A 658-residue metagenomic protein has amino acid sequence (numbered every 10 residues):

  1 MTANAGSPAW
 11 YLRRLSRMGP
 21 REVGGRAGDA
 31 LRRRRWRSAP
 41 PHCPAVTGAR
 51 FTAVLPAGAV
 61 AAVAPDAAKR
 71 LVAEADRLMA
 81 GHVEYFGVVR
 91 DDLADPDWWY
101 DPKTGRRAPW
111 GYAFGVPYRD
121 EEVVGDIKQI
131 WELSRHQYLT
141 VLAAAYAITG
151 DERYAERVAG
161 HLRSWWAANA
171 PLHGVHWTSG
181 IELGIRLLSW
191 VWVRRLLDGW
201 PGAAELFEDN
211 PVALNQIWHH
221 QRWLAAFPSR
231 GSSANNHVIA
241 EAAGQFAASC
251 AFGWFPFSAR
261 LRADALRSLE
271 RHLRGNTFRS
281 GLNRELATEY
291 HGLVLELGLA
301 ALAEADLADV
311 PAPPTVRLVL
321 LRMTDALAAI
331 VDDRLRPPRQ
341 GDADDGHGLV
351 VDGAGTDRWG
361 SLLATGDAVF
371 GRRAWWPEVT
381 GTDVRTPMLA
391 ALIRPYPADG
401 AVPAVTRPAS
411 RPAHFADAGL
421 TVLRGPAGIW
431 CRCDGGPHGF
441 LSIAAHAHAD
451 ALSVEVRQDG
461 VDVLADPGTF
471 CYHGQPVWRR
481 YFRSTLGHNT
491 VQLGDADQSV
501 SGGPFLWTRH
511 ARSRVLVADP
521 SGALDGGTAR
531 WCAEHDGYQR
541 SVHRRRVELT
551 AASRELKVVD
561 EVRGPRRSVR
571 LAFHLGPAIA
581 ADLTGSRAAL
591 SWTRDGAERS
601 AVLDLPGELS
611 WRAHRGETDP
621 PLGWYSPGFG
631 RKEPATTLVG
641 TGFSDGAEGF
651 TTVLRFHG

Functional and structural regions predicted by a protein language model:
M1-A27: Boundary detector for helix-to-coil junctions that initiate low-complexity/charged tails
T2, G184, A343, G348-G355 (+5 more regions): CBM-like, beta-strand-rich accessory domains located in the C-terminal region of large, secreted polysaccharide-active
R14, M18, R26-A30, S38 (+4 more regions): Beta-strand-rich N-terminal accessory domains
A27-E121, K128-E132: Extended, charge-enriched "interface" segments that sit outside catalytic cores
D97, P102, A409-R411, G419 (+1 more regions): Beta-sandwich/jelly-roll carbohydrate-recognition scaffolds of carbohydrate-active enzymes
W110-Y112, R119-D120, V124-T324, A328 (+1 more regions): Aromatic-lined, polymer-binding surfaces characteristic of secreted/periplasmic polysaccharide-degrading enzymes
S134, E241, D417-G419, D450-L452 (+3 more regions): Residues that flank catalytic or metal-binding motifs in active/ligand-binding sites
L282, L286-L464, L516-D519: Carbohydrate-active enzyme catalytic cores, enriched for enzymes that act on polyanionic acidic polysaccharides
